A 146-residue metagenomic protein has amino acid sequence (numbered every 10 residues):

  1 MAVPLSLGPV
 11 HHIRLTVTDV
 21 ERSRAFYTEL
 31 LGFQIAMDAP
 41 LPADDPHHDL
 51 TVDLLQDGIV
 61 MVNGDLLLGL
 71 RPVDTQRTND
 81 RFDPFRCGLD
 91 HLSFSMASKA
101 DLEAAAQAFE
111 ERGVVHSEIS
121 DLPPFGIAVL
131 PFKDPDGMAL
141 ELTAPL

Functional and structural regions predicted by a protein language model:
M1, G8-H11: N-terminal leader/capping segments at the start of a protein or of a new domain
A2-V3, E103-L146: Vicinal oxygen chelate
V10-T18, I59-V62, D80-A108, A128-K133: Vicinal oxygen chelate
T16-L67: Core segments of cupin and vicinal oxygen chelate
L41, V73-D74, P145: Residue-level structural signal for beta-strand termini and adjacent loop
A43-H48, T75-R81, E118: A short, acidic/glycine-rich surface segment
N63, L67-L70, T143-L146: Short, basic, helix/turn surface patches
